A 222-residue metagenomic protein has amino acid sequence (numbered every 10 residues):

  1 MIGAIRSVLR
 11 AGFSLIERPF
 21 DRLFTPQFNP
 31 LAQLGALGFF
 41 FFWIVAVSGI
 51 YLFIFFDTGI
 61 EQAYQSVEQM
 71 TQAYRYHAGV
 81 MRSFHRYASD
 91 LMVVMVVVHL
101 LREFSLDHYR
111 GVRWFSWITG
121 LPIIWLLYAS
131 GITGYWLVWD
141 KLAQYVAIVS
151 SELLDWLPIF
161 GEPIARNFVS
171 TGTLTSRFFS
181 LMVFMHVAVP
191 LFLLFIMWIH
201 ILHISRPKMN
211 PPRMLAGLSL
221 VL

Functional and structural regions predicted by a protein language model:
M1-L222: Membrane-embedded alpha-helical bundles that constitute the cytochrome b-like, heme-associated redox core of multi-pass
